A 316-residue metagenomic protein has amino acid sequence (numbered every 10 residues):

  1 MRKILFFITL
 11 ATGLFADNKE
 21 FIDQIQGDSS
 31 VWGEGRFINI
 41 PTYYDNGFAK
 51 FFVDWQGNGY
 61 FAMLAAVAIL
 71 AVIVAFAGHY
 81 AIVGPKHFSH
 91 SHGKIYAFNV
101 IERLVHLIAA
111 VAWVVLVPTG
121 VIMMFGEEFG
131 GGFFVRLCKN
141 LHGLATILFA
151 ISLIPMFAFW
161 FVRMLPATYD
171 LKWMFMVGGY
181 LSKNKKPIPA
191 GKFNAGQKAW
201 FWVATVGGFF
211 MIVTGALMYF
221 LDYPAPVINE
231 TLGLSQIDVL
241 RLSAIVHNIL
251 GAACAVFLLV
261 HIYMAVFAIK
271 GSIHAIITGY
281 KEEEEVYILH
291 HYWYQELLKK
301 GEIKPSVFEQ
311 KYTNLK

Functional and structural regions predicted by a protein language model:
R2-T9: Sec-dependent signal peptide recognition, specifically the positively charged N-region followed immediately by
G13-K316: Membrane-embedded alpha-helical bundles that constitute the cytochrome b-like, heme-associated redox core of multi-pass
